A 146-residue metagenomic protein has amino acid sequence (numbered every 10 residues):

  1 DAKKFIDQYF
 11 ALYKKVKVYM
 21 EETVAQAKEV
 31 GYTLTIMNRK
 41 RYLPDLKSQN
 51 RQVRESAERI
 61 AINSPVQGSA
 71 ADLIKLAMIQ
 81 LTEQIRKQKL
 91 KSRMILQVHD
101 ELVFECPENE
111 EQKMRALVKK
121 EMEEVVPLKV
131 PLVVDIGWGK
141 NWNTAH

Functional and structural regions predicted by a protein language model:
D1-H146: Conserved catalytic core of nucleotide polymerization and phosphodiester-bond processing enzymes
